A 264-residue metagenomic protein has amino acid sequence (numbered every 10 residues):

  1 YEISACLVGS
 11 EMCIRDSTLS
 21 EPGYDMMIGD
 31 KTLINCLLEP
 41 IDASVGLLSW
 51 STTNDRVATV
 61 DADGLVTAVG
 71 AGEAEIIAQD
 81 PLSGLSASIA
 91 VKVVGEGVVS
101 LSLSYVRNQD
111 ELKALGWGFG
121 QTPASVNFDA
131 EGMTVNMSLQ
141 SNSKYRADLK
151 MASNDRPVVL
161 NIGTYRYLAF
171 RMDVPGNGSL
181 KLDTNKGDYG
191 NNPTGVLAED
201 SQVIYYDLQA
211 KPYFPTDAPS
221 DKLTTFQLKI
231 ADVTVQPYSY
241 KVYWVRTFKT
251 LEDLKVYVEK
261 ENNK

Functional and structural regions predicted by a protein language model:
Y1-I14: Short, small-residue-biased leader/transition segments that mark boundaries at the very start of proteins
S10-E11, S86-G95: C-terminal edge beta-strand
S17-V45: Solvent-exposed, low-complexity, repeat-rich "mucin-like" stalks and linkers
P40, D80-L82, D232-T234: Surface-exposed loop/turn motifs at beta-strand-loop junctions within extracellular Ig-like and Fibronectin type III
D42, L47-V60: Short, solvent-exposed loop/linker segments at beta-strand-coil boundaries, enriched for Pro/Gly and Ser/Thr
A62-A74: Extracellular/luminal low-complexity segments enriched in Ser/Thr/Pro
G72-G84: A short beta-strand micro-motif common to beta-rich folds, especially ectodomain repeats
G95-K264: Beta-rich carbohydrate-recognition modules and glycan-binding surfaces
